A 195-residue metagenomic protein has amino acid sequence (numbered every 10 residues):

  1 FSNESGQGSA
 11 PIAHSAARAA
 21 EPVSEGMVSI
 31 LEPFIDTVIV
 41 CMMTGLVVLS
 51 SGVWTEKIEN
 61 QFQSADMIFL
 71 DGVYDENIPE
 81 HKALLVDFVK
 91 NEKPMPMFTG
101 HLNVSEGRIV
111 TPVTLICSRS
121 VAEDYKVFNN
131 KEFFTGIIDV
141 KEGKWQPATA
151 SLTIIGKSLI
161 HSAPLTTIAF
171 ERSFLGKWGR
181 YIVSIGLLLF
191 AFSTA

Functional and structural regions predicted by a protein language model:
F1-E4, G8-P22, V28-P33, L49: Helix-loop junctions at the membrane interface of multi-pass solute transporters
F1-S2, I39-C41, V47, L175-L189: Select transmembrane alpha-helical segments in multipass membrane proteins
A19, V28, V40, I160-P164 (+1 more regions): Alpha-helix initiation and capping sites
L31-M43: Membrane-embedded alpha-helical segments of transport systems, primarily multispan ion/solute transporters
C41-K57: Transmembrane alpha-helix/helix-exit interface in multi-pass inner-membrane proteins
G52-K177: Low-complexity, proline/glycine-enriched hydrophobic segments characteristic of transmembrane helices
F190-A195: C-terminal substrate/ligand-recognition segments
